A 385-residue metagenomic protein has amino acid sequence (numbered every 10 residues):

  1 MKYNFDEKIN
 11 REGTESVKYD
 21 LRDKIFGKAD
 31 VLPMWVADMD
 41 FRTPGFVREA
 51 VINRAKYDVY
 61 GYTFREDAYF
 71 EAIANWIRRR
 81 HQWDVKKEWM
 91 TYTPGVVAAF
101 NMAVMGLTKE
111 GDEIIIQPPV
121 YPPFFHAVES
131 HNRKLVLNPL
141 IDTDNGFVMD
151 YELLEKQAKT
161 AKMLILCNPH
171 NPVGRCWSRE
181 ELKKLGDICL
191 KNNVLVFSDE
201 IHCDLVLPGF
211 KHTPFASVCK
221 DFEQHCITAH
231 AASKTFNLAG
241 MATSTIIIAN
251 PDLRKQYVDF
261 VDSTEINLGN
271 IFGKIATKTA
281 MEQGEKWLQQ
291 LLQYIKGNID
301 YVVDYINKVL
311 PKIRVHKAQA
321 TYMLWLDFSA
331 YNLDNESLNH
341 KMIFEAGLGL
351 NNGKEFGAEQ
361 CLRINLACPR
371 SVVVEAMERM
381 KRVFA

Functional and structural regions predicted by a protein language model:
M1, V59-Y62, D187: Polar low-complexity intrinsically disordered regions
M1-K18, G27-D30: Conserved PLP-binding active-site segment in aminotransferase class I/II-type PLP enzymes
Y3, I25-L32, A37-I52, V85-K86 (+1 more regions): PLP-dependent class I/II
K8, Y60-Y62, F215, V315: Short clusters of hydrophobic/aromatic residues that line enzyme substrate/ligand-binding pockets
V17-D20, W35: Exposed, low-complexity/repetitive linear segments and helix-based recognition motifs, biased toward charged/polar
R54, G61-P94: Conserved N-terminal alpha-helix of the aminotransferase class I/II PLP-enzyme fold
